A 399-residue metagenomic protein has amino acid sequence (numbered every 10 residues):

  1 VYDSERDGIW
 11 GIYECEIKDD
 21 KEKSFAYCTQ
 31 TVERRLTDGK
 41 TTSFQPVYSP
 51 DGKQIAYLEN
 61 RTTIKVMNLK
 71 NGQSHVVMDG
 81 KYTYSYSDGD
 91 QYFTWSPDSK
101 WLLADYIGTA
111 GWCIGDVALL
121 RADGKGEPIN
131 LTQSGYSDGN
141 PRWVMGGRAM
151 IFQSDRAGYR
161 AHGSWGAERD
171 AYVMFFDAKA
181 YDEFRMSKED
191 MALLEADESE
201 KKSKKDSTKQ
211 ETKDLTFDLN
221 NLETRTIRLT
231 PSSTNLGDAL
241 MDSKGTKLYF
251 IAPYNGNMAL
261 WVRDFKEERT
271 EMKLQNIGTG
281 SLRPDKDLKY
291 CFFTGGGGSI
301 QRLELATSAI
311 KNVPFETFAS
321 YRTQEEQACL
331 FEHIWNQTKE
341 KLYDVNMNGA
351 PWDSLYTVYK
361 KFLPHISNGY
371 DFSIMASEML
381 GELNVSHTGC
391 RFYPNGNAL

Functional and structural regions predicted by a protein language model:
D3-F25, T37-S43, K53-N71, D79-D88 (+8 more regions): A flexible loop/linker signature enriched in serine peptidases of the S9 family
C28-R35, L215-S233: A short helix->beta-strand "capping" segment at the edge of beta-propeller domains
V32-T37, H75-T83, P128-L131, I227-L229 (+1 more regions): A short beta-strand motif characteristic of beta-propeller blades
D51-K53, D98-K100, G146-R148, K244-T246 (+1 more regions): Short coil/turn segments that connect the beta-strands within blades of beta-propeller domains
Q91, I129-R142, T230-G237, R269-R283: Conserved blade-ending motifs and adjacent loop-strand segments that build the rim/top face of beta-propeller domains
A118, N221-R269, M347-N348, W352-G369 (+1 more regions): Long hydrophobic segments that form regular secondary structure
D264-L399: Flexible, low-complexity junctional segments that flank or bridge functional domains
